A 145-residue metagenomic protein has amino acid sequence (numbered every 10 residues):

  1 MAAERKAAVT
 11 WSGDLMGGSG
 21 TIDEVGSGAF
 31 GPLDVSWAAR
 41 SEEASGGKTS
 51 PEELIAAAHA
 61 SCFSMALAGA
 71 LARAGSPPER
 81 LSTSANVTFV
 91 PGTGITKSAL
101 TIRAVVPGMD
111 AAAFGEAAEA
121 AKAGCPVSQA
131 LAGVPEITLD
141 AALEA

Functional and structural regions predicted by a protein language model:
M1-A57, S64-A145: Extended beta-strand/beta-hairpin segments
